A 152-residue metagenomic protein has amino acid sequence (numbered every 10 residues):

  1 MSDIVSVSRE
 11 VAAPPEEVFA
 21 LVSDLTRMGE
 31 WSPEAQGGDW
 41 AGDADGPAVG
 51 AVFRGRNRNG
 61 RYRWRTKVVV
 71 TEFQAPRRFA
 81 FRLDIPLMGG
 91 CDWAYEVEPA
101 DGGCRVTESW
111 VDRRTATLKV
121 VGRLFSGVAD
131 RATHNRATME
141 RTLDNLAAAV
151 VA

Functional and structural regions predicted by a protein language model:
M1-D45, N145: Hydrophobic ligand-binding cavity/cleft-lining segments
I4-S6, R63-K67, G89-W93: Short, surface-exposed coil-to-beta transition loops
P15-E16, G46, T71-P76, E96-R105 (+1 more regions): A short, structured loop/turn motif at beta-sheet edges
V18-V22, M28, F53, V70 (+3 more regions): Hydrophobic pocket/interface hotspot
A51-R58, A80-P86: Short beta-strand segments that buttress and anchor functional surface loops
V52, K67-V69, E96: Residues located in well-ordered beta-strands
R61-F73, F79-D84: Helix-adjacent hinge/juxtasegments
L83-R141, L146: Beta-strand/loop substructures that line and gate deep hydrophobic ligand-binding cavities in soluble
